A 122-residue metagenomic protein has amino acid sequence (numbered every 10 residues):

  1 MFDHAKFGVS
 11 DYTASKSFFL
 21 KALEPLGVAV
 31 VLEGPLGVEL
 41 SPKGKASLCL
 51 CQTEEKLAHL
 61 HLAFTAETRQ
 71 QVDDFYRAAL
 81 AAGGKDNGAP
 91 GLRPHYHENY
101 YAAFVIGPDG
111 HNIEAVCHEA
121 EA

Functional and structural regions predicted by a protein language model:
M1, E55-A58, H97: Short glycine-enriched loop/turn motifs at secondary-structure junctions
M1-K16, L62, E119-A122: N-terminal beta-strand motif that seeds the catalytic metal site of vicinal oxygen chelate
K6, H97-E98, F104, V116-A122: Short beta->alpha transition motifs characteristic of CBS
F7-S47: Core segments of cupin and vicinal oxygen chelate
D11-T13, F64-D109: Vicinal oxygen chelate
V38-A81: Long, continuous compositionally biased terminal/linker segments
N112: Glycine-rich acetyl-CoA-binding "A-motif" of GNAT/NAT acetyltransferases
